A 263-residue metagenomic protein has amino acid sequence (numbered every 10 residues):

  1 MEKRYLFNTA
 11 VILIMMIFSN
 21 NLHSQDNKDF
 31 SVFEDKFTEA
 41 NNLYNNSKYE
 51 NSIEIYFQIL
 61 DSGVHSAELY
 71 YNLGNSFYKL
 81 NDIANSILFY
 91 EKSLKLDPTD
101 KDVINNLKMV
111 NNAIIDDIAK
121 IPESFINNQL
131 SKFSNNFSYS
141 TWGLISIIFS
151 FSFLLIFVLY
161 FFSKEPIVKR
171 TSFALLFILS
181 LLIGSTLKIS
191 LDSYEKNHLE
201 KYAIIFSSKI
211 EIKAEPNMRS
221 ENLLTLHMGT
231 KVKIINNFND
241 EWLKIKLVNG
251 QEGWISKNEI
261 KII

Functional and structural regions predicted by a protein language model:
D116-F161: Membrane-embedded alpha-helical segments of integral membrane proteins
V168-D192: Internal/C-terminal transmembrane anchor helices
L223-K257: SH3/SH3-like beta-barrel superfamily modules
